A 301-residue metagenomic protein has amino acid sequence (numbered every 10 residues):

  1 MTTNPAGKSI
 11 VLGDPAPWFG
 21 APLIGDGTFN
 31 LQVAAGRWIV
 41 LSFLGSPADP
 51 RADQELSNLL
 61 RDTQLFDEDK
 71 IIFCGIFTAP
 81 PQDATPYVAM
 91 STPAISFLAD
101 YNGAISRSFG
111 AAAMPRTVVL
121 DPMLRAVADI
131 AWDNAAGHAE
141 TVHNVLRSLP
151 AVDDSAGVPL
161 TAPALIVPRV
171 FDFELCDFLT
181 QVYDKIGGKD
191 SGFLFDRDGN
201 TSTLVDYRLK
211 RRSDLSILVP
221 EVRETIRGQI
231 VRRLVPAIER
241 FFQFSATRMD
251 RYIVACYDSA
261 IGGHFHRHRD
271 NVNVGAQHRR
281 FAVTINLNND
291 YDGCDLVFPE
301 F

Functional and structural regions predicted by a protein language model:
M1-Q32, Q54, N58: N-terminal "domain-start" segment that seeds a small globular fold
F19, S106, M114-W132: A short, hydrophobic beta-strand/beta-hairpin element that forms part of a small beta-sheet core
F29-L60: Short active-site neighborhood of thiol/selenol oxidoreductases, capturing the structured segment around
Q32-A34, A111, W132: Residue-level structural signal for beta-strand termini and adjacent loop
R37, D53-G75, V88-A89: Conserved helix-turn-beta segment immediately C-terminal to the redox Cys motif in thioredoxin-like folds
C74, V88-M114: Short, internal strand/loop/helix patches that form the active-site neighborhood or redox-interaction surface
P80-P86: Short, charged/polar "capping" segments at the starts of alpha-helices and the immediately preceding loops
P122, E140-F301: Fe(II)/2-oxoglutarate oxygenase catalytic core
